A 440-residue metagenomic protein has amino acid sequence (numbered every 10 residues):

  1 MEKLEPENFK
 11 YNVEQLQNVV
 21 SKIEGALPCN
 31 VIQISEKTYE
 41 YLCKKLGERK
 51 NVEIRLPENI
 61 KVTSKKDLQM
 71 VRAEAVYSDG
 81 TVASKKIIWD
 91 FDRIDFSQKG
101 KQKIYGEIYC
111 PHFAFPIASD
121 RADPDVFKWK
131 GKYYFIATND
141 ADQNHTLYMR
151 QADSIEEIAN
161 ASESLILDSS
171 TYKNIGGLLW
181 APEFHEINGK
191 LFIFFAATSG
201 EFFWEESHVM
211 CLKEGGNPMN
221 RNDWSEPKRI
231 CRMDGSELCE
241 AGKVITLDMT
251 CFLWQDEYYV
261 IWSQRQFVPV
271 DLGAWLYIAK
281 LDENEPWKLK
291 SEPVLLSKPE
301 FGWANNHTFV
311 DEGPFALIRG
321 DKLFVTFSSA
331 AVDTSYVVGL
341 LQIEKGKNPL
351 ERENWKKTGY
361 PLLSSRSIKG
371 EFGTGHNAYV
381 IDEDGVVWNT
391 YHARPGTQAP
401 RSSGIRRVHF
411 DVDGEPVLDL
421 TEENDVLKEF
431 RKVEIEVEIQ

Functional and structural regions predicted by a protein language model:
M1-Q440: Carbohydrate-active catalytic/glycan-binding domains of CAZyme proteins, especially the secreted or lumenal ectodomains
